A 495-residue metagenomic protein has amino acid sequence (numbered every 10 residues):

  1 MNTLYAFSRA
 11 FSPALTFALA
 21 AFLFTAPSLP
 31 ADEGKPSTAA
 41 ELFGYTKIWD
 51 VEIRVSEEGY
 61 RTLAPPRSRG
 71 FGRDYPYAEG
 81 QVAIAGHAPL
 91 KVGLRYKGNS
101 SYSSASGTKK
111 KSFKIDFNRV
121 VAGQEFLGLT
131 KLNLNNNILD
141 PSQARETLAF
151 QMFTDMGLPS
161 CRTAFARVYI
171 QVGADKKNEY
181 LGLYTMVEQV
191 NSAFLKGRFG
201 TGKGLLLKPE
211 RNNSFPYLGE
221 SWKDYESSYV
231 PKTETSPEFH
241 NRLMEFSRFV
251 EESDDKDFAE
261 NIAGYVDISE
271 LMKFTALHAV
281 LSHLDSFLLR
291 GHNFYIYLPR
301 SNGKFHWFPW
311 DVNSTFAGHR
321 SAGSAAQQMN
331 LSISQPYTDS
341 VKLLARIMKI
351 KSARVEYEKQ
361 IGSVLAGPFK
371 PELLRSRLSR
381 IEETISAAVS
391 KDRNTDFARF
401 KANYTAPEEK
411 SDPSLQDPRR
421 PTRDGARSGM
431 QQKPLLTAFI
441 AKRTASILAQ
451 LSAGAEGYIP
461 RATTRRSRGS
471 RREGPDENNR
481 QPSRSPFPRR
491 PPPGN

Functional and structural regions predicted by a protein language model:
N2-T16: Bacterial N-terminal signal peptides that target proteins for export
S12-A26: Bacterial N-terminal signal peptides
F24-G34: Bacterial Sec-dependent signal peptides at the C-terminal "C-region" and cleavage site
D32-Q143, T147-Q151: Conserved NTP-binding catalytic cores of kinases and kinase-like/nucleotidyltransferase enzymes across multiple kinase
A40-E41, G59-R61, H87, Y102 (+3 more regions): Middle-to-C-terminal accessory/interaction subdomains
K97, Q171, Y297-P299: Short beta-strand micro-motifs enriched in acidic
S112-A122, L129-K131, N136-I138, S142-Q143 (+4 more regions): Internal "kinase-insert"/substrate-recognition segments embedded within catalytic cores of ATP-dependent enzymes
T154-Y169, S286-F287: Short, well-structured beta-strand/strand-turn elements
